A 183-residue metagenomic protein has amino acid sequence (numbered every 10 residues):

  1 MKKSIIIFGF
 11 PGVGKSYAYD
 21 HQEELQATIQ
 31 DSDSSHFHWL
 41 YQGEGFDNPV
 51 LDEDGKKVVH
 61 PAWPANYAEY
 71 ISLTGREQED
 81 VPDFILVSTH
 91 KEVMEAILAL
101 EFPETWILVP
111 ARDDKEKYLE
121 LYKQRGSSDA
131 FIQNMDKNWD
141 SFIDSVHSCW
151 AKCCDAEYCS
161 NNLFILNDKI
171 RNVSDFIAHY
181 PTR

Functional and structural regions predicted by a protein language model:
K3-E23: Glycine-rich phosphate-binding P-loop
K3-I5, A27-T28, V81-I85, P103-L108 (+2 more regions): Hydrophobic beta-strand segments of well-ordered beta-sheets in folded domains
F8-P11, V87-K91, P110-A111, L166-I170: Structural motif
A18-Q22, E95-E101, L121, S145-W150: Short, aromatic/basic amphipathic alpha-helical patches
E24-E101: Conserved nucleotide-sensing/catalytic segment adjacent to the nucleotide-binding pocket in NTP-handling enzymes
L86-T89, L100-Y122: Conserved phosphate-donor/acceptor-positioning beta-strand/loop module used by diverse small-molecule
S127-R183: Small-molecule kinase domains that catalyze NTP-dependent phosphoryl transfer to phosphate-bearing small molecules
